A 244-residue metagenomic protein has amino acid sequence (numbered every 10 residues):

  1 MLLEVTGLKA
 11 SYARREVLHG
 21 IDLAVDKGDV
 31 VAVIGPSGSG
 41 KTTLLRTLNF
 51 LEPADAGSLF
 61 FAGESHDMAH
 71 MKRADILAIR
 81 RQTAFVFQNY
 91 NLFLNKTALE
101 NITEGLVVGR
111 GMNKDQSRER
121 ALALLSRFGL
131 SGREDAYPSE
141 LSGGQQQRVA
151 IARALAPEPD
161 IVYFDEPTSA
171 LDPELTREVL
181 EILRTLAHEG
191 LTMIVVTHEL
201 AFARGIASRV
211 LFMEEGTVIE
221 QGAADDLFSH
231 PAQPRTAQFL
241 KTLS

Functional and structural regions predicted by a protein language model:
M1-L2, S244: Absolute protein N-terminus
L2-L3, L8-A224: ABC family nucleotide-binding domain
E214-E215, I219-Q221, D225-S244: C-terminal boundary and immediately downstream tail of ABC-type ATPase nucleotide-binding domains
